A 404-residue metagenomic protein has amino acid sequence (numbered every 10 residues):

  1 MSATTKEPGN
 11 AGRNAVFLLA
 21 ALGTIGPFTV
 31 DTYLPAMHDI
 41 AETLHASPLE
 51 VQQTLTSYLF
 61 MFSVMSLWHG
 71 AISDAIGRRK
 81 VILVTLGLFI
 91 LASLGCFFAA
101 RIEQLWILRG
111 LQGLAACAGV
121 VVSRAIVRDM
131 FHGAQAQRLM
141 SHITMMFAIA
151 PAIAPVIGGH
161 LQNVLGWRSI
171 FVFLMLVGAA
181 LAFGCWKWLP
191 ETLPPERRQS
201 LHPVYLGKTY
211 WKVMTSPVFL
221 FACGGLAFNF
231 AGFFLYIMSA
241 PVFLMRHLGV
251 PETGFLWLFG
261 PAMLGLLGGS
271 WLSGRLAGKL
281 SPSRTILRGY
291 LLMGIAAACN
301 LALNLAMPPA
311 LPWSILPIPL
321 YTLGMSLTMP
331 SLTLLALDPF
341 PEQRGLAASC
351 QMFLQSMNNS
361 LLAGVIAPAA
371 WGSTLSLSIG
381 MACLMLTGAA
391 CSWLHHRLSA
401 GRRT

Functional and structural regions predicted by a protein language model:
S2-G9, T192-C223: Juxtamembrane intracellular "pre-TM" segments in multi-pass secondary transporters
T43-H45, G77, F98-Q104, A115 (+2 more regions): Helix-breaking motifs and short loop linkers at transmembrane-helix boundaries and internal kinks in secondary membrane
V64-E103: Conserved MFS/SLC helix-loop-helix module at the cytosolic interface between two early adjacent transmembrane helices
G87-A100, M293-P308: C-terminal ends and interior cores of transmembrane alpha-helices in multi-pass membrane transporters/permeases
L88, A92-G95, E103-L111, P312-I318: Paired small-residue
Q104, S141-K187: Helix-loop-helix hairpin linking two adjacent transmembrane segments in secondary transporters
L108-I149: Cytoplasmic helix-loop-helix junction between adjacent transmembrane helices in 12-TM secondary transporters
L334-G372, M381: A late C-terminal transmembrane helix in Major Facilitator Superfamily
